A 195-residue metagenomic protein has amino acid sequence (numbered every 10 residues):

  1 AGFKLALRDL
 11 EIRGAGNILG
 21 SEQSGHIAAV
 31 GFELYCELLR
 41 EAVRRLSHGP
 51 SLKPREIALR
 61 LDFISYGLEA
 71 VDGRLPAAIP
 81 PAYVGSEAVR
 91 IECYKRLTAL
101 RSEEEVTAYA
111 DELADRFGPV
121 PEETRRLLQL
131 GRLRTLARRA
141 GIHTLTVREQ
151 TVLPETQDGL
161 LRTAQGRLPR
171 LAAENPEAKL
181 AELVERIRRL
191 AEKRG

Functional and structural regions predicted by a protein language model:
A1-G195: Accessory helical-bundle/CTD segments and flexible terminal tails appended to RecA-like ATPase motors
